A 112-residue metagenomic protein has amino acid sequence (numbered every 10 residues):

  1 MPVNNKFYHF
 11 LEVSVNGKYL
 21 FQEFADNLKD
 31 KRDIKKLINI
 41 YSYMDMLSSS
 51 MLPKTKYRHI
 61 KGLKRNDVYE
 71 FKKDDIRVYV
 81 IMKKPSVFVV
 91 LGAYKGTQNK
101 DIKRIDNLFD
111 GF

Functional and structural regions predicted by a protein language model:
M1-N39: Arg/Lys-rich, positively charged N-terminal/basic patches that mediate binding to nucleic acids
M1-N4, V15, Y69, K73-F112: Enriched for short, Lys/Arg-rich terminal
D26, S42-D45, K103, N107-D110: Surface-exposed alpha-helical segments enriched in charged/polar residues
D33-Y43, Q98-R104: Amphipathic alpha-helical interface surfaces
S42-E70: A short, surface-exposed loop/turn module that caps and links secondary-structure elements
